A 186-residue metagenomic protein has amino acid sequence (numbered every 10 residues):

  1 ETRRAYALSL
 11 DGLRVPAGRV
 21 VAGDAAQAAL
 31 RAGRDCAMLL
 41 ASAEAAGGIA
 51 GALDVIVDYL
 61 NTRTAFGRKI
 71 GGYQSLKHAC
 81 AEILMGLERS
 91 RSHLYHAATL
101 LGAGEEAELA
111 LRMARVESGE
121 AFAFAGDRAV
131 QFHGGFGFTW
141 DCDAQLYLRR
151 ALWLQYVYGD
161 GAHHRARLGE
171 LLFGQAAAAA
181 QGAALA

Functional and structural regions predicted by a protein language model:
E1-A22: Flexible, small-/acidic-enriched active-site or ligand-binding loops
S9, R14, Q27-L40: Helix-biased detector of long, well-ordered alpha-helical tracts
V20, A29, K69: Conserved beta-strand positions that form and line the central face of beta-propeller blades
V21-D24, G51: Carboxylate- and glycine-rich phosphate/diphosphate-binding segment that chelates Mg2+/Mn2+
A32-A186: Alpha-helical interface subdomain recognition
